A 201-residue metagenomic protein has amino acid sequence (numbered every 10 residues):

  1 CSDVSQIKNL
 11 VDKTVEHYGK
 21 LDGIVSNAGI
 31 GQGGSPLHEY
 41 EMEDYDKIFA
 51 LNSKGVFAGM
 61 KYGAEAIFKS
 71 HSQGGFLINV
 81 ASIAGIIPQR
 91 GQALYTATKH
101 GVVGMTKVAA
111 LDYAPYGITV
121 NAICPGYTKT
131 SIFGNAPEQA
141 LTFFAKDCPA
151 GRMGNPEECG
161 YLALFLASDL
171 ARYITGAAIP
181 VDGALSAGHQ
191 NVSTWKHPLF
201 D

Functional and structural regions predicted by a protein language model:
G34, I87, T175-D201: Short C-terminal tail/terminal secondary-structure segment of NAD(P)H-dependent dehydrogenase/reductase domains
S35-L37, D44-D46, F133, F144: Substrate-binding pocket helix/loop in short-chain dehydrogenase/reductase
M60, T98, T106: Active-site helix of classical SDR
E65, L111-D112, R172: Alpha-helical segment proximal to the catalytic Tyr-Lys
S82: Residue(s) in the substrate-gating loop at a strand-loop-helix junction that position the organic substrate next
A114, T119, I174-G176: Short, small/polar-rich loop/turn modules that mediate ligand/substrate recognition or access, typified
A122, T142-I174, V181-G183: C-terminal helical subdomain
